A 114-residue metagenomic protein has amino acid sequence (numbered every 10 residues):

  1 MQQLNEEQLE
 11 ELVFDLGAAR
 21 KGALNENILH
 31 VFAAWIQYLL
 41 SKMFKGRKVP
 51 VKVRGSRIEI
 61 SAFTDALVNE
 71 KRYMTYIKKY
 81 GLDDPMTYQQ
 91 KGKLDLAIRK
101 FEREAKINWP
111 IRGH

Functional and structural regions predicted by a protein language model:
Q2-N27: Proteolytic processing junctions in secreted/extracellular precursors, especially proprotein convertase/trypsin-like
A18, N27-K45: Short hydrophobic helices that act as membrane-entry/anchoring signals
M43-L67, Y76: Short, charge/polar-rich alpha-helical segments
A66, E70-Y73, L94, F101: Amphipathic alpha-helices that form helix-helix packing interfaces
Y76-Y88: Charged, low-complexity interaction regions
P85-I107: Short, charge-rich amphipathic interface segments used for partner binding and complex assembly
I107-H114: Short, charged early-sequence alpha-helical segments and their helix-coil boundaries
